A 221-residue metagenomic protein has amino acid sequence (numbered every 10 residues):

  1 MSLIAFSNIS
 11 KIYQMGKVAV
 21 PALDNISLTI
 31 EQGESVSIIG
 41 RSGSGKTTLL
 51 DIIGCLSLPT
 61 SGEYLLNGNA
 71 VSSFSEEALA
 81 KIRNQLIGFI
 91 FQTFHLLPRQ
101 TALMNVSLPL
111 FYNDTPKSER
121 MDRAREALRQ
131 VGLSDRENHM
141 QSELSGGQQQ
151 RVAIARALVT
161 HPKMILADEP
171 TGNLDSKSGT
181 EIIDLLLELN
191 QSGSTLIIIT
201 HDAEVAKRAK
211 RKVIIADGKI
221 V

Functional and structural regions predicted by a protein language model:
L3-I215: ABC family nucleotide-binding domain
D217-V221: Conserved switch/coupling elements of ABC/ABC-like ATPase nucleotide-binding domains
